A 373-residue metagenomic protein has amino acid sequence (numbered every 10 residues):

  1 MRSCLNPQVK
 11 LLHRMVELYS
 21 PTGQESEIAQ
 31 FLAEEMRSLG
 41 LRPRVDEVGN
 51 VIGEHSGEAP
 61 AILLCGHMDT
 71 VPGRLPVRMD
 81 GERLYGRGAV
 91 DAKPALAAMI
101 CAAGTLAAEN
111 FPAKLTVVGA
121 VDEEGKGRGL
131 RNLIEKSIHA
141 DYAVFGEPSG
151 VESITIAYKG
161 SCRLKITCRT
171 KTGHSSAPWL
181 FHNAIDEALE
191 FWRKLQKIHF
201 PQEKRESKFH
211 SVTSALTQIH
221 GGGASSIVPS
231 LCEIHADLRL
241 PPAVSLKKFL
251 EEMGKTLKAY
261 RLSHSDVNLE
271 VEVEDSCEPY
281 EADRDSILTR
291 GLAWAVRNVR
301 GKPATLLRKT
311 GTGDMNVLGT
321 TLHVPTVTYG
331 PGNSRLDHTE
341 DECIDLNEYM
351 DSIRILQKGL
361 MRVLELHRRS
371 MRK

Functional and structural regions predicted by a protein language model:
M1-L63, V71, L231-H235, F249-E252 (+1 more regions): N-terminal helical capping/dimerization or prosegment-like subdomains of hydrolases acting on amide or phosphate bonds
S3, R44, S149, I156 (+1 more regions): Metal-dependent amide/peptide-bond hydrolase catalytic core, centered on the "pita-bread" metallohydrolase fold
L32, L96-L106, L133, A188-F191 (+2 more regions): Buried hydrophobic packing segments
P43, G53, V77-M79, L216-I219: A structural signal for short hydrophobic beta-strand segments in well-ordered beta-sheet cores
A59-G119: Active-site metal-coordination/substrate-binding segment of hydrolases, especially metallo-dependent peptidases
A61-L63, L84, D141-F145, R163-K165 (+1 more regions): Short glycine-aspartate micro-motif
A97-R163, R368: Acidic/histidine-rich catalytic neighborhood of metal-dependent amide-processing enzymes
